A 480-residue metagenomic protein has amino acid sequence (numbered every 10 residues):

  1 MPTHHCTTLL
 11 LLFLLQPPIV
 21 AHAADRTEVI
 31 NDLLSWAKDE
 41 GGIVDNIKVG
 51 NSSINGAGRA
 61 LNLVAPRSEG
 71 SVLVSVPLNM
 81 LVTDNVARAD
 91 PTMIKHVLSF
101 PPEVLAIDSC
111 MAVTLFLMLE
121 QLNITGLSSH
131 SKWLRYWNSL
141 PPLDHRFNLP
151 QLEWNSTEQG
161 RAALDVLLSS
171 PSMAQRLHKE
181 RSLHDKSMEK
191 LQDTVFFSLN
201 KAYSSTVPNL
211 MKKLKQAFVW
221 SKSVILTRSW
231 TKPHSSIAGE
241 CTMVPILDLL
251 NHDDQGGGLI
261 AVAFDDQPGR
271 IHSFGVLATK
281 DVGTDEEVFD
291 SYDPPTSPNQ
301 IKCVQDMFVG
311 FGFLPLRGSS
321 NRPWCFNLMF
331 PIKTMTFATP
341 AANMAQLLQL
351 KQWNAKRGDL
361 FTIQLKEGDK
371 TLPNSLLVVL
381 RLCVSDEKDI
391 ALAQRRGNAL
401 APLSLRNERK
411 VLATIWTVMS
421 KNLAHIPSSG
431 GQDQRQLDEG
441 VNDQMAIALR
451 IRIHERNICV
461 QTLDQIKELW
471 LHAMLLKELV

Functional and structural regions predicted by a protein language model:
H4-A21: Cleavable N-terminal signal peptides of Sec/SRP-targeted secreted and luminal proteins
H22-M80, D84-A89, V104, E120-V480: Long, positively charged leader/targeting segments at protein N-termini
T92-P102: Intrinsically disordered, low-complexity polar regions and short flexible loop motifs
D108-M111, P298: Secreted/periplasmic proteins
V113-F116: Short amphipathic beta-strand segments in non-cytosolic proteins
